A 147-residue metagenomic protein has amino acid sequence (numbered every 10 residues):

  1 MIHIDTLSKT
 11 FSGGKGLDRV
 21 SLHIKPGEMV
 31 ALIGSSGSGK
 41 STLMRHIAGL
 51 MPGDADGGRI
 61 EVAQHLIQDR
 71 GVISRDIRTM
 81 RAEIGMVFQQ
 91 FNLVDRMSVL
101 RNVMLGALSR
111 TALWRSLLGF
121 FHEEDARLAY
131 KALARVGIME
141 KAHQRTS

Functional and structural regions predicted by a protein language model:
I2-I4, L17-R19: Conserved structural motif at the start of ABC-family nucleotide-binding domains
G14-K15, R78: Short coil-to-beta microelement around the adenine-binding A-loop and adjacent beta1/P-loop entry of ABC ATPase
I33-S35: The feature captures the beta-strand-to-loop junction immediately N-terminal to the Walker
A48: Helix-to-loop junction immediately C-terminal to a conserved catalytic motif
D56-D69, R135: Conserved ABC transporter NBD signature motif
I67-G85, R115-A126: ABC ATPase NBD coupling module
R96-T111: Short coil-to-helix segment of the ABC ATPase nucleotide-binding domain corresponding to the Q-loop/switch region
L113-W114, A126, Y130-S147: Conserved ABC nucleotide-binding domain
